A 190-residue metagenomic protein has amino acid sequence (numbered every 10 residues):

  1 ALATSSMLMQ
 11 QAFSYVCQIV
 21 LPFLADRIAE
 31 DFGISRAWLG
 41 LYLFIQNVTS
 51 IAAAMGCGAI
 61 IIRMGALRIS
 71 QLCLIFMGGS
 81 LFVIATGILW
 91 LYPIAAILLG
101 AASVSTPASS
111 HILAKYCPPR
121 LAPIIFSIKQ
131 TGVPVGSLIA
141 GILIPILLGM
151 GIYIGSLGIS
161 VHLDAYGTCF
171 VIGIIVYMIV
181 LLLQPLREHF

Functional and structural regions predicted by a protein language model:
S6-D26, I34-R36: Extracytoplasmic
Q11, L43, N47, L74 (+1 more regions): Small-residue-rich transmembrane alpha-helices and their cytosolic helix-loop interfaces in multi-pass secondary
I19, N47-M55, V104, S137-L138: Residue-level signature of mid-helix packing/kink "hotspots" within the transmembrane helices of 12-pass Major
L24-I51: Extracellular/periplasmic helix-loop-helix junction of adjacent transmembrane segments in MFS-like secondary
A52-I88: Conserved MFS/SLC helix-loop-helix module at the cytosolic interface between two early adjacent transmembrane helices
A95-T131: Cytoplasmic helix-loop-helix junction between adjacent transmembrane helices in 12-TM secondary transporters
K129-E188: Helix-loop-helix hairpin linking two adjacent transmembrane segments in secondary transporters
